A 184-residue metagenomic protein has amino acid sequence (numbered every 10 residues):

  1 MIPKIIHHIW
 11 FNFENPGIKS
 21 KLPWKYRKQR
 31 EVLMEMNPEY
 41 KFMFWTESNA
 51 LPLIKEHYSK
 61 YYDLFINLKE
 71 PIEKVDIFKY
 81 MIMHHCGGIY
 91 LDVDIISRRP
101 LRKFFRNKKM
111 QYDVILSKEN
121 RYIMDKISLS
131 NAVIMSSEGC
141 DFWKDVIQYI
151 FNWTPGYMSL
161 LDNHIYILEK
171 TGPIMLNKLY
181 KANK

Functional and structural regions predicted by a protein language model:
M1-V75, L91-K184: Glycosyltransferase-associated regions of secretory-pathway enzymes, highlighting luminal stem/catalytic domains
D76-G88: Small-residue hinge/turn detector
